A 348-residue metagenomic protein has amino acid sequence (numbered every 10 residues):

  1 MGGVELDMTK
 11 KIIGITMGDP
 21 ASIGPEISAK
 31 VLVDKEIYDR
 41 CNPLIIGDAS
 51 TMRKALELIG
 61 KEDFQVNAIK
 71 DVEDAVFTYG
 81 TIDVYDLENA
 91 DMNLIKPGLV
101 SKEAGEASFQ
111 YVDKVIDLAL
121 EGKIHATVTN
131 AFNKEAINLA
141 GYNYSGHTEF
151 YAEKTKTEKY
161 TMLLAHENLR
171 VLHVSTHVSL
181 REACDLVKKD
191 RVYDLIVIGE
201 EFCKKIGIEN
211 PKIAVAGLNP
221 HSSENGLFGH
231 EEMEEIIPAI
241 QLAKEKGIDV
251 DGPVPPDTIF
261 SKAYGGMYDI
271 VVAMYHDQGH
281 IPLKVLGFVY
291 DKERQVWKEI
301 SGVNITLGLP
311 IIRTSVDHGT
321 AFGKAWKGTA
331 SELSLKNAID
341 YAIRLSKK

Functional and structural regions predicted by a protein language model:
M1-G2, R181: N-terminal leader/targeting segments
G2-H147, Y193-A214, L218-M274, Q278-V303 (+1 more regions): Contiguous, glycine/small-aliphatic-enriched amphipathic segments in soluble metabolic enzymes
N130, I137-N143, H166, S179 (+1 more regions): Helix-enriched interaction subdomains in cytosolic or periplasmic regions, typified by TIR/SEFIR signaling/NADase cores
S145-V171, T176-S179: Flexible loop/hinge segments that line or gate small-molecule binding clefts
E149-F150, K156-E158, L180-F202: Active-site glycine-rich loop that binds ribose-phosphate moieties when present
L164, N304-T306: Well-ordered beta-strand positions
